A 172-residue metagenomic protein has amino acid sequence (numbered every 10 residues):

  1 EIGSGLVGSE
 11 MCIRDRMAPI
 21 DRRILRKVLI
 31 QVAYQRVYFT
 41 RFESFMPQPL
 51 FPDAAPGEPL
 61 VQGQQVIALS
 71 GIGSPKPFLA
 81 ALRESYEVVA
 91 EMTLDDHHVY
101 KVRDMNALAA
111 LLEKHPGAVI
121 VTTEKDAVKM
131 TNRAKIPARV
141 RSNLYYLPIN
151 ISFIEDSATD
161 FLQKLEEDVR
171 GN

Functional and structural regions predicted by a protein language model:
E1-G8, C12-I13: Single conserved hydrophobic/aromatic residue that forms the stacking wall/gate of nucleotide- or nucleobase-binding
E10-I20, T40-P47, L69-S74, L94-H98 (+2 more regions): G-domain G4 guanine-recognition motif of GTPases
V28-P49: Canonical P-loop GTPase G-domain recognition
L29-A33, L60-G63, E113-H115, I136-R141: Short, conserved loop/helix-junction motifs that constitute active-site signature segments in enzyme catalytic cores
L50-A54, V61-V102, D168: Redox- and metal-dependent alpha/beta enzyme cores, enriched for Fe-S-associated oxidoreductases and cofactor-handling
D95-H98, V140-R170: Short, flexible loop segments at boundaries between secondary-structure elements
V99-P116, K125: A short, acidic, amphipathic alpha-helical segment used as a generic capping/interface helix at domain edges
P116-A134: Phosphate-bearing ligand-interacting subdomains that bind or position ATP/ADP/UDP/GDP/NAD(P) or nucleotide-linked
